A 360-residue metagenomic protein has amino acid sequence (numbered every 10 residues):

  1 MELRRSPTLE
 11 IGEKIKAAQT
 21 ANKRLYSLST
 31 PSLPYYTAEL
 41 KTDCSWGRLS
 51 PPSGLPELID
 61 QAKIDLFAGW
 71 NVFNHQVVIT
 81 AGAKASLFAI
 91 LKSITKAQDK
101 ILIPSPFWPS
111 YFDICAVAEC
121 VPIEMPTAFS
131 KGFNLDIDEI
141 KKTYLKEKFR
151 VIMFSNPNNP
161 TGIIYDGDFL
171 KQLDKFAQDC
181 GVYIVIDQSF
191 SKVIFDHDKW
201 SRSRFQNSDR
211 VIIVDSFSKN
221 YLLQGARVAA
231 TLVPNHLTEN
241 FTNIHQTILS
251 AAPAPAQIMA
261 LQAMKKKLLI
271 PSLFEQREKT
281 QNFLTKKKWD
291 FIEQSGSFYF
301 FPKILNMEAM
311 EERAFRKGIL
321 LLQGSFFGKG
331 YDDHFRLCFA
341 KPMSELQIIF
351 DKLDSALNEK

Functional and structural regions predicted by a protein language model:
E2-G82, A89, K266, E359-K360: N-terminal small-domain helix-loop-helix segment of the aminotransferase-like
A21, A118, E147, D179-C180 (+2 more regions): Helix C-cap/helix->beta junction micro-motif
K92-F154, K175: PLP-dependent aminotransferase-like
D99, C120, D179-Y183, D209: A short helix->loop->beta-strand "cap" motif at the edges of active sites that frequently abuts
F129-K199: Active-site phosphate-binding strand-loop segment of PLP-dependent enzymes
N207-F274, L357: Conserved core segment of the aminotransferase class I/II
Q257, L261, L273-T285, F291-K303 (+1 more regions): Conserved glycine-rich beta-strand-loop-beta hairpin in the small C-terminal domain of fold type I
M264, R316-L321, F327-K360: PLP-dependent enzyme catalytic core of the Aspartate aminotransferase-like
